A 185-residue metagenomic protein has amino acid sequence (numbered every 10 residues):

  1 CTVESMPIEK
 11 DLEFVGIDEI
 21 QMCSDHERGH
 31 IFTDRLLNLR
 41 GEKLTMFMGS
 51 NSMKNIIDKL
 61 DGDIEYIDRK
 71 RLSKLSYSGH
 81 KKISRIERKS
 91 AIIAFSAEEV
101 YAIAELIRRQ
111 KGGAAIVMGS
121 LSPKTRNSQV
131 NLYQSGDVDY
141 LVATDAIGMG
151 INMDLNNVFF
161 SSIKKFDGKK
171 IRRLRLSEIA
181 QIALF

Functional and structural regions predicted by a protein language model:
C1-E9: Inter-Walker segment of RecA-like/P-loop motor cores
T2-V3, D18-I20, S162: Walker B catalytic acidic pair
I8, L12, R28-F32, S52-I56 (+5 more regions): Helical mechanochemical/support elements of P-loop NTPase systems and associated helical scaffolds
D11-L12, R40-L44, G62, E87-K89 (+3 more regions): Short glycine-/polar-rich loops that comprise or flank the Walker A/P-loop and associated switch/sensor motifs
E13-S76: Post-DEXD/H (motif II) to motif III coupling segment of the RecA-like Helicase ATP-binding lobe
F14, K89-A91, D139-Y140: Residue-level preference for the first positions of well-ordered beta-strands
T45-M48, R85-Q110, A114-M118: Conserved strand-helix element at the start of the C-terminal RecA-like helicase core
K111-G113, M118-P123, N127-F185: Conserved RecA-like helicase motor core of SF1/SF2 enzymes
